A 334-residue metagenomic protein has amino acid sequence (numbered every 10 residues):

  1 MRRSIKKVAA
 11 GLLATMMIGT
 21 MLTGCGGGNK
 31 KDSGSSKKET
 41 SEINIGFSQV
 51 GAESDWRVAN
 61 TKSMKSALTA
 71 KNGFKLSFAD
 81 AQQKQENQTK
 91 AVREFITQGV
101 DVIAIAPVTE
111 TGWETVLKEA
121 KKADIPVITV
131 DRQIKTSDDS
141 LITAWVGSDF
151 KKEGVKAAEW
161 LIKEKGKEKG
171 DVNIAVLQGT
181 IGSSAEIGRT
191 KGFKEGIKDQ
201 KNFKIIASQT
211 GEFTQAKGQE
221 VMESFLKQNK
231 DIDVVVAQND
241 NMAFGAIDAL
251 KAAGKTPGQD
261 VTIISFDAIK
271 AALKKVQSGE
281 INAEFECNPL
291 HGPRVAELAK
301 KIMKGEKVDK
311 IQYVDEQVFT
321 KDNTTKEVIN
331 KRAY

Functional and structural regions predicted by a protein language model:
M1-N44, T69-A70, K118-I125, N330-Y334: Short, low-complexity disordered leader/linker segments with a strong preference for bacterial N-terminal type II
I43, L177-I181, A185, G196 (+1 more regions): Hinge/cleft segment of the Venus flytrap/periplasmic-binding protein
I43-K71, L76-K90, E94, Q98-V100 (+4 more regions): Extracytoplasmic "Venus flytrap"
I45, Q88, W145-V172, K217-Q219 (+2 more regions): Hydrophobic alpha-helical segments within soluble ligand-binding/sensing domains
W56-A70, F74, E153-A157, S184-F203 (+4 more regions): Short, solvent-exposed amphipathic alpha-helices that sit in or adjacent to ligand/effector-binding or catalytic
F78-D80, T136-I162, S208, S278-P289: Short beta-strand elements at the ligand-binding edges of bilobed clamshell
I96, V102-K122, F193, A207 (+1 more regions): Hydrophobic alpha-helical
T111, T115-K152, N173, I269-Q277 (+2 more regions): Flexible loop/hinge segments that line or gate small-molecule binding clefts
